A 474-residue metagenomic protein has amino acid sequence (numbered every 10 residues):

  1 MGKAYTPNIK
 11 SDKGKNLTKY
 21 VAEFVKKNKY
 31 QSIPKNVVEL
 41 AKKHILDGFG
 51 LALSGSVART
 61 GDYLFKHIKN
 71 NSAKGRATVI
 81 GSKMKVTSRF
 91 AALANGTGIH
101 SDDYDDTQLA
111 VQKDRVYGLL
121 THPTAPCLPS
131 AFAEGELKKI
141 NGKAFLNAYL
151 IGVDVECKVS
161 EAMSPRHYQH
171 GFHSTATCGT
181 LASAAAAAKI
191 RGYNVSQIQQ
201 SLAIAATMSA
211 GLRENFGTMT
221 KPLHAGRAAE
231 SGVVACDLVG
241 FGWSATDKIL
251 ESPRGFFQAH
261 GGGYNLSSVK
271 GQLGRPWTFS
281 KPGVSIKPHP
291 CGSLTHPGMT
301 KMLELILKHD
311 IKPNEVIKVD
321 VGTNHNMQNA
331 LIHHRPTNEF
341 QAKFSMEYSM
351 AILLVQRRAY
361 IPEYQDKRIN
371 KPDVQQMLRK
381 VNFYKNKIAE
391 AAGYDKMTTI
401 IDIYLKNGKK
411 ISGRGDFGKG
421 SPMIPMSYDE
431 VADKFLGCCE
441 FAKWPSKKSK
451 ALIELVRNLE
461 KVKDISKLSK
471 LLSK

Functional and structural regions predicted by a protein language model:
G2-P282, K461, I465-K474: N-terminal core-entry segment
G2-P7, G292-K443, K447-K450, E454 (+1 more regions): Intrinsically disordered, low-complexity Ser/Thr/Pro/Gly-rich interaction regions that scaffold/cooperate
F24, Y30, Y149, F256-F257 (+5 more regions): Aromatic side chains
V25-N28, K74, H167, T218 (+9 more regions): Residue-level signal for pocket-adjacent positions within structured domains
Q31, G292, S446, L459-V462: Residues at alpha-helix boundaries and the short loops/turns that link adjacent helices
R76-S82, S231-M346, R358-Y360: Accessory "access/gating" subregions that flank catalytic or transport cores
P123, P129, P288-P290, P336 (+1 more regions): Proline-rich low-complexity regions
